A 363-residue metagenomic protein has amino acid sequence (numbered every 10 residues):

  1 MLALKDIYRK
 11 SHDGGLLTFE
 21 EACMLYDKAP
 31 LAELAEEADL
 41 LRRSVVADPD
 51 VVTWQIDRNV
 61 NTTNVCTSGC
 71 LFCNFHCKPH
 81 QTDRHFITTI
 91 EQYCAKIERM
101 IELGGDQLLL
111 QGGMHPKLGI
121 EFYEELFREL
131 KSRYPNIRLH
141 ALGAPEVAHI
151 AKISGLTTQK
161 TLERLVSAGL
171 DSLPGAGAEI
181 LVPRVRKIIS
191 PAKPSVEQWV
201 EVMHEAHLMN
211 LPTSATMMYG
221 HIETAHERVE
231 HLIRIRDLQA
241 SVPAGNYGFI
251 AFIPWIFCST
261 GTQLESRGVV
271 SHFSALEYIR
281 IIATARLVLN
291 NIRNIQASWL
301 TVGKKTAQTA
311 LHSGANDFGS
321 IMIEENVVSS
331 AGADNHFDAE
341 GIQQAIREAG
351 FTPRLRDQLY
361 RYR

Functional and structural regions predicted by a protein language model:
M1-A32, I101, L232-I233, A240-R363: Auxiliary Fe-S-binding modules of radical SAM enzymes
G14, A38, C70, L110 (+5 more regions): Conserved, mostly hydrophobic/aromatic
A22-L25, I56-N59, G112-P116, Y219-I222 (+1 more regions): Conserved short loop/turn motifs at secondary-structure junctions
A35-P79, H85-Q111: N-terminal pre-triad scaffold of radical SAM enzymes
D50-I56, C66, L71-T82, F127-S132 (+2 more regions): Mobile, glycine- and charge-enriched loop segments and immediately flanking short secondary-structure elements within
V52-R58, L108, L139-G143, L173-G175 (+4 more regions): Hydrophobic faces of well-ordered beta-strands that scaffold small-molecule active sites in alpha/beta enzyme cores
W54-V60, Q81, L109-E121, P183 (+2 more regions): Glycine-rich, proline-tolerant flexible connector loops at the mouths of alpha/beta enzymes
C77-T216, G220-D237: Conserved Radical SAM active-site core
